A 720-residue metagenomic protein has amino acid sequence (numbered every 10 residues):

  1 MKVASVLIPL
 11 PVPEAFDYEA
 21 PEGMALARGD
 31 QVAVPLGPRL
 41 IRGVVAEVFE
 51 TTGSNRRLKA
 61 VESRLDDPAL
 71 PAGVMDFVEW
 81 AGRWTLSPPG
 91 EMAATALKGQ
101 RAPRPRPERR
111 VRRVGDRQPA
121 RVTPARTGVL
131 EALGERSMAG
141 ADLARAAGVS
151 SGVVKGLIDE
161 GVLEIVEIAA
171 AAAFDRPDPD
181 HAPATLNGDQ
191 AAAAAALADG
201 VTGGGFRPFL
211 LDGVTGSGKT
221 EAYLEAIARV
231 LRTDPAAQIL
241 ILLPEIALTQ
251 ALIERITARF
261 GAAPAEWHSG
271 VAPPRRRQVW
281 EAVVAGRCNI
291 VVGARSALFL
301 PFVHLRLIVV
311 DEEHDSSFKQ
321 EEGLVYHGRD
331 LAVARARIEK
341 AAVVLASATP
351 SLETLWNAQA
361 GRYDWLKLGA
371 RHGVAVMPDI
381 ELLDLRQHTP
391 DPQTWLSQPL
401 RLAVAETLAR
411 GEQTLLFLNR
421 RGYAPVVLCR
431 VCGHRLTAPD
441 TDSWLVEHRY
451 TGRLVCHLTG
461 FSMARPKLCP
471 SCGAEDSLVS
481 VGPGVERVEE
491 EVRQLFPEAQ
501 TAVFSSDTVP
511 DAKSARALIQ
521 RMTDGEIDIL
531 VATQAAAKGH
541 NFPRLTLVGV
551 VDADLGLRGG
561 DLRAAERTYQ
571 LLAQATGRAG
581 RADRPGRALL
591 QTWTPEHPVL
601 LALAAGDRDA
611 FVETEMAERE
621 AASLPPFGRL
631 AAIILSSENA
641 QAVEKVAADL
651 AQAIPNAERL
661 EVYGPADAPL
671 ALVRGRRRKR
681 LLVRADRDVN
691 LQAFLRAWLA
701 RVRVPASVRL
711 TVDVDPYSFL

Functional and structural regions predicted by a protein language model:
M1-A15, E406-R410, G422, R430-R435 (+1 more regions): Accessory interdomain/linker segments of ATP-dependent helicases and helicase-like nucleic-acid enzymes that mediate
M1-S347, T354, Q359-A375, L408-A409 (+5 more regions): Accessory, non-ATPase domains that flank or precede helicase/AAA+ motor cores in DNA-metabolism machines
P68, P264-P273, D315-Y326, R386-T394 (+3 more regions): Flexible beta-alpha connector loops of hexameric P-loop NTPases
L97-Q118, G433-H434, P466-L468, L495-A499 (+3 more regions): Accessory helical-bundle/CTD segments and flexible terminal tails appended to RecA-like ATPase motors
A294-R295, D311-E313, R420, T533-Q534 (+1 more regions): Walker B catalytic acidic pair
A334-A346, S351-R430: Conserved interdomain linker/interface between the two RecA-like ATPase lobes of SF2 helicase motors
W395, L400, E406-L495: Cys/His-rich short segments
